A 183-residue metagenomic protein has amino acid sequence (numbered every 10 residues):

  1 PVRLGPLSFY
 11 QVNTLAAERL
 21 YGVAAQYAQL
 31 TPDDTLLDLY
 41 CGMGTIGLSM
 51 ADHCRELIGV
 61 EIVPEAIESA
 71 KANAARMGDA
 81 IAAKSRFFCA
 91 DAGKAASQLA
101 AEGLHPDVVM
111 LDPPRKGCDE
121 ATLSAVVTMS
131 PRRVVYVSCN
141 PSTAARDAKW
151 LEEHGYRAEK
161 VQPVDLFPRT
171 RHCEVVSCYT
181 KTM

Functional and structural regions predicted by a protein language model:
P1-M183: Rossmann-like S-adenosyl-L-methionine
